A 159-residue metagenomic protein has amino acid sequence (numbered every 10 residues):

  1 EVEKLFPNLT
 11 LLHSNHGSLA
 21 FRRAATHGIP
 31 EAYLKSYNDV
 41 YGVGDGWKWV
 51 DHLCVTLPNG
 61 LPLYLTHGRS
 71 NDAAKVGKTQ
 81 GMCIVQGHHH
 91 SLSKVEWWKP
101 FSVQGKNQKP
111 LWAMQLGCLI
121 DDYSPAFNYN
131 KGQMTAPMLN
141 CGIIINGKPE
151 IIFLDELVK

Functional and structural regions predicted by a protein language model:
E1-V43: Core catalytic region of metal-dependent phosphoesterases/phosphodiesterases, especially metallo-beta-lactamase-like
V2-E3, P7-T10, L53, N71-D72 (+1 more regions): Solvent-exposed, charged interface segments at domain starts and junctions
L9, D45-K48, L63, L111: Short, conserved active-site loop motifs that form the nucleotide-linked donor/cofactor pocket
T10-H16, W49-L53, F153-E156: Acidic carboxylate-rich catalytic motifs and surrounding loops in phosphoryl-/glycosyl-chemistry enzymes
H27, E31-K35, H52-V55, Q108-A113: A generic short-segment signal for beta-strand/edge and adjacent turn/coil regions
N38-P58: Short acidic low-complexity segments
N59-I152, E156: Conserved beta-sheet core of the metallophosphoesterase superfamily
